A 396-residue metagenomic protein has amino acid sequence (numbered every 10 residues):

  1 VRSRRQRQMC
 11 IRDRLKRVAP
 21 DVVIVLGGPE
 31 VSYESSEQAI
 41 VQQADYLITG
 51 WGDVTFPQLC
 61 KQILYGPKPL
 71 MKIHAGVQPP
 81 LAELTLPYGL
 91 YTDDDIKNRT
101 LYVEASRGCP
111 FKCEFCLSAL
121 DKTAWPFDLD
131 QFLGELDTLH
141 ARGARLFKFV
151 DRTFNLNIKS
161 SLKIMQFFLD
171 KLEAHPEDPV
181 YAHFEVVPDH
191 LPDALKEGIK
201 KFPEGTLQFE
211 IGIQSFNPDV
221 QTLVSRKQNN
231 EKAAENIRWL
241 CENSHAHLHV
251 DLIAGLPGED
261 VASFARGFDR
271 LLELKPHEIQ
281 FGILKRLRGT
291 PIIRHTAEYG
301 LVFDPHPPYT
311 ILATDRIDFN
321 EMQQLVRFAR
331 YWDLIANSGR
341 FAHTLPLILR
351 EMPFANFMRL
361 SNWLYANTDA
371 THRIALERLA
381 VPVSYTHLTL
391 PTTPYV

Functional and structural regions predicted by a protein language model:
V1-R7, I11, H387, T392-V396: Single conserved hydrophobic/aromatic residue that forms the stacking wall/gate of nucleotide- or nucleobase-binding
V18-L26: Short beta-strand/loop segments at the ligand-binding rim of alpha/beta enzyme cores
V25-E30, D151-R152: Glycine-rich beta-strand-to-loop/alpha-helix junction loops that act as flexible
G28-A39: Short, glycine/polar-rich helix-capping loops at beta-to-alpha or helix-loop-helix junctions that flank or form
K61-A105: N-terminal [4Fe-4S]-dependent radical SAM core
L86-A246: Radical SAM [4Fe-4S] cluster-binding motif and immediate context
I158, K171-E177, E185-H190, A194-F354: A structural motif corresponding to the C-terminal lobe/cap of the Radical SAM core domain
F328-L390, P394: Radical SAM enzyme core and accessory elements
